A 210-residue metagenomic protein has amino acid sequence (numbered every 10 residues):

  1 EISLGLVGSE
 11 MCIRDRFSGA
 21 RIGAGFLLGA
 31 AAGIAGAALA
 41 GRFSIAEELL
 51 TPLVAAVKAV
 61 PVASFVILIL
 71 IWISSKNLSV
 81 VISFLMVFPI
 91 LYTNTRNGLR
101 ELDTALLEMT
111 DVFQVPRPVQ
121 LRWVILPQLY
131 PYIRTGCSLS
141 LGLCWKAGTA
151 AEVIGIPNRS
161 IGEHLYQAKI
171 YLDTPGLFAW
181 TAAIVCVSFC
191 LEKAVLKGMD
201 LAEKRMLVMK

Functional and structural regions predicted by a protein language model:
E1-I13: Short, small-residue-biased leader/transition segments that mark boundaries at the very start of proteins
A24-V54, I67: Transmembrane-helix boundary motif in ABC transporter permease subunits
A38, I45-P52, N94, G98-E101 (+4 more regions): Membrane-spanning helices that line or support transport/gating and their immediate boundary helices in channels
S44, T135, F178-K210: C-terminal transmembrane helix and the adjacent membrane-cytosol boundary/short C-terminal tail of inner/organellar
A55-I90, N97: Generic hydrophobic transmembrane alpha-helix motif, especially the helices
I71, L99, A147-I184, L207-K210: Glycine-rich helix-loop "coupling/hinge" segments at transmembrane-helix boundaries in multipass transporters
V81, L85, R117-A151, A179 (+1 more regions): Transmembrane alpha-helices
N94-I133, L165: Short cytoplasmic-facing helical segments at TM-TM junctions of multi-pass membrane proteins
